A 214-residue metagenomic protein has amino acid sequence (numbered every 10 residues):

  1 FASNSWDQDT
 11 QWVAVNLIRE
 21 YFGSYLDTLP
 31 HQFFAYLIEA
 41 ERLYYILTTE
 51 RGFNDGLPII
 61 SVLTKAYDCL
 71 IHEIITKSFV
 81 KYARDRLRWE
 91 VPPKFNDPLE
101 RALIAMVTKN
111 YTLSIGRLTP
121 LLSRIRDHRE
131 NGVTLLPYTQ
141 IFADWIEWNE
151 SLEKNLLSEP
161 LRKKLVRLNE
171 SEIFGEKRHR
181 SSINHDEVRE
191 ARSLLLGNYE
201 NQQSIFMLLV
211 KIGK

Functional and structural regions predicted by a protein language model:
F1-P58, S78, E90: Charged alpha-helical initiation segments
S5-L17, S24, T28-H31, A35 (+5 more regions): Alpha-helix boundary/N-cap detector
E39, F79-L87, S193-Q203: Amphipathic alpha-helical scaffolding segments
T48, L70-Y82, H185, V210-G213: Long, hydrophobic, amphipathic alpha-helical segments used as structural scaffolds
R51-F53, L57-P58, V62, E73-A83 (+2 more regions): Structured extramembrane domains adjacent to transmembrane segments
I59-K77, I115-R129: Hydrophobic alpha-helical packing segments in soluble, helical-rich domains
R86-L165: Flexible secondary-structure boundary motifs
T139-K214: Charge-enriched, short contiguous segments at helix-coil
